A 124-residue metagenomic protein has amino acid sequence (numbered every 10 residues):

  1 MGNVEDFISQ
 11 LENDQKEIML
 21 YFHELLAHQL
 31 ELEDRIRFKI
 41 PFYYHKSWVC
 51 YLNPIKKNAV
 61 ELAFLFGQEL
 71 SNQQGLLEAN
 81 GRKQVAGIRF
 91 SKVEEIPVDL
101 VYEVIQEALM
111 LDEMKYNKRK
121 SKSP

Functional and structural regions predicted by a protein language model:
M1-P124: Charge-dense, helix-prone N-terminal extensions
